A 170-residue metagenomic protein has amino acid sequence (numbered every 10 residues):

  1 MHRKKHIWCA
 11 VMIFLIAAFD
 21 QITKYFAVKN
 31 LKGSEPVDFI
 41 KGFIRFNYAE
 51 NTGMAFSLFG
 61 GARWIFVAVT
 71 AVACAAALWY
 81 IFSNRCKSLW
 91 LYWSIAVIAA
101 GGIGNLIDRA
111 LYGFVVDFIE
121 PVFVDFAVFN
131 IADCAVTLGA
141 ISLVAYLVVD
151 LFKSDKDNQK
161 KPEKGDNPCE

Functional and structural regions predicted by a protein language model:
M1-E170: Alpha-helical transmembrane bundles and membrane-interface segments of multipass inner-membrane proteins
